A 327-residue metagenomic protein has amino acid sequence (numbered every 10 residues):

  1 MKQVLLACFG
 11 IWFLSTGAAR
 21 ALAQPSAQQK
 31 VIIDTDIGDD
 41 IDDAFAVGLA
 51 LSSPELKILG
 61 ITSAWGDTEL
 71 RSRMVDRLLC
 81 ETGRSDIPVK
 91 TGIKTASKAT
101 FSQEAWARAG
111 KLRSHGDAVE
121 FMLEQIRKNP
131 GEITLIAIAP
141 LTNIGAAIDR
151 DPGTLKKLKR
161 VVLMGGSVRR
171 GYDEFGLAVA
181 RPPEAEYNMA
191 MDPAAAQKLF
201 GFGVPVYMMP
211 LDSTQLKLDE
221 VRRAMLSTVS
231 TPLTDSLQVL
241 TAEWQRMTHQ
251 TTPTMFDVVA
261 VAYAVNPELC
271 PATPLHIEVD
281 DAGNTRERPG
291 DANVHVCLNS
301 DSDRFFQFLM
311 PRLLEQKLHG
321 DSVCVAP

Functional and structural regions predicted by a protein language model:
V4-W12: Sec-dependent N-terminal signal peptides
W12-R20: C-terminal segment of classical bacterial N-terminal signal peptides
P25-Q28, F45-S52, Y187-A190, A194-P327: Conformational coupling and interaction surfaces
P25-T35, I41-R73, G110-M208, D212-T214: Active-site histidine-anchored catalytic micro-motif
A27-Q28, I33, E69-K128, I133-T134 (+3 more regions): Metal-dependent C-N hydrolase catalytic cores
G38-D39, T254: Short glycine/threonine-rich catalytic loop with a Thr-x-Gly-x-Asp
T100-S102, Y172-F175, D219-V221: Short, well-ordered secondary-structure micro-motifs
